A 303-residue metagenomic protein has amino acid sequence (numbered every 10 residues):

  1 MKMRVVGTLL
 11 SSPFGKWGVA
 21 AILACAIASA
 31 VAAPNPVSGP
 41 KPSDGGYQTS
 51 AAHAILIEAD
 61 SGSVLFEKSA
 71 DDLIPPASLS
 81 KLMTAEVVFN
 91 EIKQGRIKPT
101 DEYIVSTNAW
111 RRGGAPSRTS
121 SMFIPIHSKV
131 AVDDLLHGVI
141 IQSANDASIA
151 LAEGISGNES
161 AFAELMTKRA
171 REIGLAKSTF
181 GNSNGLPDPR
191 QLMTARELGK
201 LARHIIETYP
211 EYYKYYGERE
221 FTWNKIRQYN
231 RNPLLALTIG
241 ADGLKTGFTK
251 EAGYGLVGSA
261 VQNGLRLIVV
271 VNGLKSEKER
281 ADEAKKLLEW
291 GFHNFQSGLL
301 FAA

Functional and structural regions predicted by a protein language model:
M1-H53, R96-K98, G298-A303: N-terminal secretory targeting signals
G7-K16, A24, A54, V87 (+7 more regions): A residue-level detector for conformationally permissive "hinge/kink" positions
F14, I22-A28, E102, D134 (+4 more regions): Residue-level recognition of conserved structural "scaffold" positions that shape functional pockets and channels
G15, G157-N158, T249: Glycine-centered helix-coil hinge/cap
G18, I22-A24, G46, A54 (+7 more regions): Residues at the start of alpha-helices and the adjacent loop-to-helix junctions
A33-R196, R203-E207: Active-site-adjacent loops and short helices of periplasmic peptidoglycan-processing enzymes
L175-T179, P187-A303: Domain-terminus/edge residues, biased toward the C-terminal soluble/receptor-binding domains of extracytoplasmic
